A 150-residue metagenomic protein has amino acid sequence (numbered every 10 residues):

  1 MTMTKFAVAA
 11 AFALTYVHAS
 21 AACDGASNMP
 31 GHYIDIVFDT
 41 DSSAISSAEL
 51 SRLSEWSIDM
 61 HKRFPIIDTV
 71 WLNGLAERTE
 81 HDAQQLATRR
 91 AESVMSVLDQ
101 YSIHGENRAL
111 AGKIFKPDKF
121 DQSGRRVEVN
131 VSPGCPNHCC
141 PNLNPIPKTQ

Functional and structural regions predicted by a protein language model:
M1-V8: Bacterial N-terminal signal peptides that target proteins for export
A11-S20: Hydrophobic h-region of N-terminal signal peptides that target proteins for export in Gram-negative bacteria
A22-S43: Short N-terminal segments immediately surrounding and downstream of signal-peptide cleavage
A26-N28, Y101-Q150: Periplasmic OmpA/Pal-like peptidoglycan-binding modules at the C-termini of bacterial envelope proteins
F38, S42-N73: Periplasmic peptidoglycan-binding/anchoring modules of Gram-negative envelope and division proteins
L53, L72, L86-S102: Cysteine-centered nucleophilic/redox motifs
I58-P65, S96-H104: Sec-exported extracytoplasmic/periplasmic mature domains
M60-T88, A109-P117: Short, surface-exposed beta-strand segments enriched in small/polar/acidic residues
